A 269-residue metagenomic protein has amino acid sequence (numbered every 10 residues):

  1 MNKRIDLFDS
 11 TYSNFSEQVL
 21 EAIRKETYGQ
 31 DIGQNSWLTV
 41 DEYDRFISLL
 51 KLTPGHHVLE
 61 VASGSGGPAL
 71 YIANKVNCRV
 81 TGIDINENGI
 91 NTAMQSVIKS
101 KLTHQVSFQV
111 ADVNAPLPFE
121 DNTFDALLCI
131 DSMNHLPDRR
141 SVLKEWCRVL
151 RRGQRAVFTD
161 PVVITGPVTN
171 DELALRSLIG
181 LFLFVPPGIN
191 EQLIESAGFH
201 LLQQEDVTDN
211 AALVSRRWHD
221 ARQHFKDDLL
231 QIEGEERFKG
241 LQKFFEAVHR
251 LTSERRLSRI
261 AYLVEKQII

Functional and structural regions predicted by a protein language model:
M1-T27: N-terminal, positively charged/glycine-rich alpha-helical extensions of SAM-dependent methyltransferases
S36-P54: Conserved alpha-helix/loop element of class I SAM-dependent methyltransferases that forms part of the SAM/SAH-binding
L59-V61, S65-A115: Class I SAM-dependent methyltransferase SAM/SAH-binding core
N114-A126: A short acidic, Gly/Pro-enriched loop at the edge of an enzyme's catalytic core that lines a small-molecule cofactor
R140-R155: A short glycine-rich, Lys/Arg-flanked "PGG" loop and its adjoining helix->strand segment in the class I
P161-L181: Short, glycine-/aromatic-enriched active-site segment of Class I SAM-dependent methyltransferases
L183-G198: Short alpha-helix
Q203-I269: Conserved Class I S-adenosyl-L-methionine
